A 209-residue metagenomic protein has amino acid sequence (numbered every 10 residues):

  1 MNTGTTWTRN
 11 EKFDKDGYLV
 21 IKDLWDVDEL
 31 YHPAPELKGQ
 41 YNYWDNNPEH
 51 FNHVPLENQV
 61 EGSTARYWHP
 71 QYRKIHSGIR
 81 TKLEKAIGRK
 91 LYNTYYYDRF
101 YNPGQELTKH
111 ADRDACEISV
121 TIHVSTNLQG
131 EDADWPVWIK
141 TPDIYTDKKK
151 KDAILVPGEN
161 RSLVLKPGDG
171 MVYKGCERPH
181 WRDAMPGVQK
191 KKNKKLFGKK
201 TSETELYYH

Functional and structural regions predicted by a protein language model:
M1-I87: Non-heme Fe(II)/2-oxoglutarate
G88-Y97: A short coil-to-beta-strand element that immediately follows conserved catalytic motifs
F100: Conserved active-site beta-strand element of glycosyltransferases/polysaccharide synthases
P103-E177, L196-Y207: Catalytic core of non-heme Fe(II) oxygenases with the double-stranded beta-helix
L107-H110, P179-K190: Short beta-strand His + acidic residue motifs that chelate non-heme Fe in jelly-roll/DSBH and cupin folds
V188-K195, Y208-H209: Short, intrinsically disordered, charge-balanced linker/junction segments flanking boundaries in proteins
